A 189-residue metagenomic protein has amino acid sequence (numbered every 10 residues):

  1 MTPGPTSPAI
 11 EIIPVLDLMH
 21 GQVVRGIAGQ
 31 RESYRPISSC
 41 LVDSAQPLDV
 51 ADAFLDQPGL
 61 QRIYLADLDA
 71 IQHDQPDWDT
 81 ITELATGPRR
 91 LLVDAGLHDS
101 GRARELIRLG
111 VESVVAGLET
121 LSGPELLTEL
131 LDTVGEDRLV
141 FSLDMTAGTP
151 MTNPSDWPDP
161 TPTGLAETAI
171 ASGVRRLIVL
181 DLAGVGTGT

Functional and structural regions predicted by a protein language model:
P8-I12, I71-P88, A95-I107, L118-V140 (+1 more regions): Active-site-adjacent beta->alpha loops and helix N-cap segments on the catalytic face of soluble alpha/beta enzymes
V15, L65, L92-D94, S142: Generic enzyme active-site microenvironment
L16-C40, I107-V185: Conserved anion-binding
A28-D74: N-terminal beta-alpha supersecondary unit
V42-D56, D99-R104, W157-T168: Short, acidic/polar
L60-I63, A85-R89, R108-V114, R176: Short, surface-exposed connector motifs at secondary-structure boundaries
